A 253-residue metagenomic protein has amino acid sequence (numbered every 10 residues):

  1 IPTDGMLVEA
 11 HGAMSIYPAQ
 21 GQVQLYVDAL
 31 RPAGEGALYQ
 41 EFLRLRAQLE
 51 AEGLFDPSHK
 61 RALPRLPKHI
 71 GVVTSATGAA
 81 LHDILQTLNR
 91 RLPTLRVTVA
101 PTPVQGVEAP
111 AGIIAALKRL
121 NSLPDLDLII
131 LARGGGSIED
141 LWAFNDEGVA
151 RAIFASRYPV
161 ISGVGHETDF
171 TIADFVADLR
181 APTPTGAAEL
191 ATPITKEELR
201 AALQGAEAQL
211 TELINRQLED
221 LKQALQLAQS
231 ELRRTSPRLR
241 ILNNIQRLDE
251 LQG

Functional and structural regions predicted by a protein language model:
P2, S15, R61-P64, V164 (+2 more regions): Replace "in large, NTP-powered and nucleic-acid-processing enzymes" with "in large, NTP-powered factors and other
T3-I16, V27: OB-fold and OB-like beta-barrel modules that bind single-stranded nucleic acids
G12, V27-A29, V72-T74, R133-G134 (+3 more regions): Flexible glycine-/small-residue-rich
G21-R31: Conserved glycine-bearing catalytic or ligand-binding loops at nucleotide- and phosphate-handling centers of large
L30-P32, T102-V104, G134-G136, H166-D169 (+1 more regions): Short, ordered loop/turn segments at secondary-structure junctions
G36-Y39, L95-T98, E147-E167, T171-I172 (+1 more regions): Short, acidic/small-residue loops that bind anionic groups at enzyme active sites
Q40-R133, S137-D140, N145-A155: Phosphate-binding glycine-rich loops and their immediate beta-loop-alpha structural context
H166-G253: Charged, elongated alpha-helical interaction scaffolds
